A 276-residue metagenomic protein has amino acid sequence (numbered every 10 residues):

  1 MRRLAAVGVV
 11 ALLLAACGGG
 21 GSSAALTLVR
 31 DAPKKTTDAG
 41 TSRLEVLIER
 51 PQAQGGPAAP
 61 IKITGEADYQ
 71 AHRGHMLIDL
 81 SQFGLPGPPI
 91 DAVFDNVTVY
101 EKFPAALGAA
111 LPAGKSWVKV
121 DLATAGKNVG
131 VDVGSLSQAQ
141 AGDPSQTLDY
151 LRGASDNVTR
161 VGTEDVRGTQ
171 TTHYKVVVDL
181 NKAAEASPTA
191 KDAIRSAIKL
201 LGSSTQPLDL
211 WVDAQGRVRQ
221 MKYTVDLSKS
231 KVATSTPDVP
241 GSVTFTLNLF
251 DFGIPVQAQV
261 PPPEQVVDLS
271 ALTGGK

Functional and structural regions predicted by a protein language model:
M1-A15: Sec-dependent bacterial lipoprotein signal peptides
C17-K276: Subset-of-secretome marker
